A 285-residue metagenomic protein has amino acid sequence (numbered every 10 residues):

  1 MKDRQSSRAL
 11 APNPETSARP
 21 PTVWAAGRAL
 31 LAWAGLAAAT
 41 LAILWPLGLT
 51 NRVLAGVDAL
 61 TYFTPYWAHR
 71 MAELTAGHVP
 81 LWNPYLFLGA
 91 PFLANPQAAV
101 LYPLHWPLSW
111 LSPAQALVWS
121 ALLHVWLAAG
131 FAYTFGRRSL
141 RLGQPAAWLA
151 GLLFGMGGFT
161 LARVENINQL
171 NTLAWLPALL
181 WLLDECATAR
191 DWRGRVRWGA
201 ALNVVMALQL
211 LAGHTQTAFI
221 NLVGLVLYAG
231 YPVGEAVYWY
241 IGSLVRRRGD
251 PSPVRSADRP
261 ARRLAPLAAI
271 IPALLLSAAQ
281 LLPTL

Functional and structural regions predicted by a protein language model:
M1-P46, Y238, D258-I270: Start-transfer (signal-anchor) and selected internal transmembrane alpha helices of multi-pass inner/ER membrane
R28-L31, S112-S120, L142-A150, W198: Membrane-interface starts of transmembrane alpha-helices
L36, A129-S139, Q144-V237, A265-T284: Membrane-embedded helix bundles of polyisoprenyl
A39-A132, L152-A174: Membrane-interface coil-to-helix junctions
L44, G48-N51, W110, V233-A236 (+2 more regions): Transmembrane helix-loop junctions and nearby membrane-interface residues
W106, A229, A236, Y240-R247: Low-complexity, intrinsically disordered, cysteine-poor segments enriched in small/polar and charged residues
L244-G249, V254-L264: Membrane-interface helix-loop-helix junctions at transmembrane boundaries of multi-pass membrane enzymes, predominantly
